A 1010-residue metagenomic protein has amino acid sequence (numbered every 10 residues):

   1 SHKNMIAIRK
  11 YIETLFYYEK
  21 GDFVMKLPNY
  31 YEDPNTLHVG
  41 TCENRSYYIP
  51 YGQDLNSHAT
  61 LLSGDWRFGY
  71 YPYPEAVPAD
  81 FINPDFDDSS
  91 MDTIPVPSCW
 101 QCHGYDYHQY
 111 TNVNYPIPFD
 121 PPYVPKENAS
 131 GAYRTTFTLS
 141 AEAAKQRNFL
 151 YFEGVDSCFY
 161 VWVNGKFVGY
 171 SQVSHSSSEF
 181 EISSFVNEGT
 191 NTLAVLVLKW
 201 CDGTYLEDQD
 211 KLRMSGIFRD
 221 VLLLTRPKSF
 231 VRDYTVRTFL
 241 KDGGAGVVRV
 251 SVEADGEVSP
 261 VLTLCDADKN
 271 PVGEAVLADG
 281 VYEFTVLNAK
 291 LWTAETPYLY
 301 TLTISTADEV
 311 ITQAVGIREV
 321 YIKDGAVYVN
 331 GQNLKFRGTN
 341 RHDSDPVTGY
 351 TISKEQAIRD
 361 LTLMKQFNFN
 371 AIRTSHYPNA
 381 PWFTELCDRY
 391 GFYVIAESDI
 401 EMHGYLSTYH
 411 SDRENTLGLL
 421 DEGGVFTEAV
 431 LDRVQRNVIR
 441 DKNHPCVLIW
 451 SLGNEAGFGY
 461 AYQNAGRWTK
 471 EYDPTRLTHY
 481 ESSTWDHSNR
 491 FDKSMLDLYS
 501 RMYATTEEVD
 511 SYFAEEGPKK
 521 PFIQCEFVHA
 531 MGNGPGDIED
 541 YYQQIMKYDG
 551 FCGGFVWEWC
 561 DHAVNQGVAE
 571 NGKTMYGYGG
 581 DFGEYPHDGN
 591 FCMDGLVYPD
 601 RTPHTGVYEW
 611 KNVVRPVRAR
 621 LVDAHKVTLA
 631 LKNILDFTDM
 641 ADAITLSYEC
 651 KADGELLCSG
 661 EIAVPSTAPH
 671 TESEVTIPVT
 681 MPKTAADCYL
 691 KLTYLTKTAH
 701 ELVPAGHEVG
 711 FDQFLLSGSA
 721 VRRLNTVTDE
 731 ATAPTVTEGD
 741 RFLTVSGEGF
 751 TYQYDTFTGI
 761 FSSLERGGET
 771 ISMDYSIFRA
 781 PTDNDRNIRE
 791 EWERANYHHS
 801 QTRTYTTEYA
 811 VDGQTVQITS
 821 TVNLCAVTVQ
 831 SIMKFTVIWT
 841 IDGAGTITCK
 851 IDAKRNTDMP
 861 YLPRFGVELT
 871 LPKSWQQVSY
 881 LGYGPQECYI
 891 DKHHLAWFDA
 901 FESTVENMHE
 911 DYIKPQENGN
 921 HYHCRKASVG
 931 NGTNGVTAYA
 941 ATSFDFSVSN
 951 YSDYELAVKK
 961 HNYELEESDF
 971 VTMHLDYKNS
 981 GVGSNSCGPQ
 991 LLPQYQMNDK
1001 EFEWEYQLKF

Functional and structural regions predicted by a protein language model:
G21-N112, L196, A267, Y542 (+2 more regions): Accessory carbohydrate-binding/adhesion or oligomerization-edge regions at the termini of glycan-active proteins
M25-D54, Y205, E309-A630, I634-D642 (+1 more regions): Extended substrate-binding grooves/exosites of carbohydrate-active enzymes
K26-C42, G52-Q53, R67-Y73, V77 (+7 more regions): Accessory beta-strand-rich segments of carbohydrate-active enzymes
C99-C102, Y107, P116-P121, Q172 (+9 more regions): An acidic-aromatic loop/edge-strand motif
C102, K199, T293, P678-D687 (+2 more regions): Beta-strand/loop-rich accessory regions of lumenal/periplasmic or secreted enzymes, predominantly carbohydrate-active
N187-T190, E253-K323, C688-A731: Extended acidic/polar, glycine-enriched regions that form or flank non-catalytic beta-rich accessory modules
K228-G256, H604-A643, T726-D740, I851: Surface beta-strand/loop "capping" patches
D279-L287, G654-A685: Intrinsically disordered, low-complexity Pro/Gly/Ser/Thr-rich segments with frequent PxxP/GP/PP motifs and embedded
